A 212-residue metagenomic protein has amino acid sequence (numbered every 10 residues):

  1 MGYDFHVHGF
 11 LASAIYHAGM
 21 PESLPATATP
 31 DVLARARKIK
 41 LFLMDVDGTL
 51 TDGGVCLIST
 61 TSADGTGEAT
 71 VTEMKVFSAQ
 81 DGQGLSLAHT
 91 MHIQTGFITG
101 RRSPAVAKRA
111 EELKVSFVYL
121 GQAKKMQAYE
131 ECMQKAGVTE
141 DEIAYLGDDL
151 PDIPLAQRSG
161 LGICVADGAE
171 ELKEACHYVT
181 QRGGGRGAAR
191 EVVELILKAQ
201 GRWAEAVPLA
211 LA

Functional and structural regions predicted by a protein language model:
D4-H6, I15, G19-Q94: Active-site neighborhood of HAD-like aspartate-dependent phosphohydrolases
D45-D47, G53, R101, D148 (+1 more regions): Fold-independent oxyanion-binding glycine-rich loops and adjacent beta-strand/coil segments at enzyme active sites
V46, G100-R101, Q122, A166-A169: Short secondary-structure boundary segments
L57, R101-A105, K125: Short, catalytically relevant binding-site loops at active-site mouths
T61-A63, T70-S78, E112-L113, F117-V118 (+1 more regions): Mg2+-dependent phosphoryl-transfer enzymes with acidic/Ser/Thr/Gly-rich catalytic loops
G84-R109, Y119-L120, A156: Substrate-recognition element of Asp-dependent hydrolases with the DxDx(T/V) motif
